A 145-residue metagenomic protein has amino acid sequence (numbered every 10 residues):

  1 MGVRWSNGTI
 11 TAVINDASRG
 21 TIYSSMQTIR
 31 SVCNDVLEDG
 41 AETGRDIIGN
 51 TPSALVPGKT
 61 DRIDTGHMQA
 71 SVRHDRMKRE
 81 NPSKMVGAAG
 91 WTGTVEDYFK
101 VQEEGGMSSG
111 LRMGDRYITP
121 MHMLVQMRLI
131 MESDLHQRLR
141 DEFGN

Functional and structural regions predicted by a protein language model:
M1-A88, F99, E103-N145: Short, Lys/Arg-rich flexible segments
